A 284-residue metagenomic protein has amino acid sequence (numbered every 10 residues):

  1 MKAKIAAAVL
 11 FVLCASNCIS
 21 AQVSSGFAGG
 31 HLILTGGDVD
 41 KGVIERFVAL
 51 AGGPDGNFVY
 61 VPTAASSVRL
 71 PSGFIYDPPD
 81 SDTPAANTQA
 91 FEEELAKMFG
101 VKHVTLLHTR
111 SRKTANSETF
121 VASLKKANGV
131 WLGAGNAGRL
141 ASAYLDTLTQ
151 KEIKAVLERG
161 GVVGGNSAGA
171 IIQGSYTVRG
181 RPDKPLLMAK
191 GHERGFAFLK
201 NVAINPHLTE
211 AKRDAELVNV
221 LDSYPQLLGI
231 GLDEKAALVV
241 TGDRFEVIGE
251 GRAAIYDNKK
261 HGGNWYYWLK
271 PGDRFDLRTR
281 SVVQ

Functional and structural regions predicted by a protein language model:
M1-K4: Positively charged n-region of N-terminal signal peptides that target proteins for export
A6-N17: Bacterial N-terminal signal peptides
Q22-D55, Y60-Q89, T177-Q284: C-terminal and late-domain segments of enzyme folds
G29, G53-G56, V101, A127 (+1 more regions): A general structural motif
I33-L34, N57-P62, T105-L107, G129-G133 (+3 more regions): Structural recognition of the beta-strand scaffold that forms the well-ordered cores of secreted hydrolase catalytic
S66-K126, R139: Portal/gating segments that form or line small-molecule/metal binding sites
E94, G133, R139-D214: Class I SAM-dependent methyltransferase SAM-binding "motif I" and its flanking Rossmann-like core
G100, T114-G129, G138-R159, K270-Q284: Mature, structured domains of secreted/extracytosolic soluble proteins
